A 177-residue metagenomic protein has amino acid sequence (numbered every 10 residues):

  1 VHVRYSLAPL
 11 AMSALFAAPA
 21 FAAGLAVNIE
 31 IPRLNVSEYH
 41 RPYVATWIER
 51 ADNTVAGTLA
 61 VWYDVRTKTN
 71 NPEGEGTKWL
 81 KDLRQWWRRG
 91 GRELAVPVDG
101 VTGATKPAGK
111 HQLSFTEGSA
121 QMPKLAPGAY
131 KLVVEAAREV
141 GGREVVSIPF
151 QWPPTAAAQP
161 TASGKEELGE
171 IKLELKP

Functional and structural regions predicted by a protein language model:
V1-L10: Bacterial N-terminal signal peptides that target proteins for export
F16-A22: Sec/Tat signal peptide C-region and signal peptidase I cleavage site
V27-Y39, W62-T67: Short amphipathic, basic-aromatic surface patches that mediate peripheral association with negatively charged
E30, A45-A51: N-terminal Sec/ER secretory leader and immediately downstream segment of secreted/extracellular precursors
E38-A45, E75, P127-A129: Short coil-to-beta strand junction motifs in C2/discoidin
A45-W47, A60, V133: Beta-strand signatures of extracellular beta-sandwich domains
A51-L125: Structured domain cores in non-transmembrane regions
A108-L113, Q121-P177: Glycine-rich, aromatic-bearing surface loops/beta-hairpins
